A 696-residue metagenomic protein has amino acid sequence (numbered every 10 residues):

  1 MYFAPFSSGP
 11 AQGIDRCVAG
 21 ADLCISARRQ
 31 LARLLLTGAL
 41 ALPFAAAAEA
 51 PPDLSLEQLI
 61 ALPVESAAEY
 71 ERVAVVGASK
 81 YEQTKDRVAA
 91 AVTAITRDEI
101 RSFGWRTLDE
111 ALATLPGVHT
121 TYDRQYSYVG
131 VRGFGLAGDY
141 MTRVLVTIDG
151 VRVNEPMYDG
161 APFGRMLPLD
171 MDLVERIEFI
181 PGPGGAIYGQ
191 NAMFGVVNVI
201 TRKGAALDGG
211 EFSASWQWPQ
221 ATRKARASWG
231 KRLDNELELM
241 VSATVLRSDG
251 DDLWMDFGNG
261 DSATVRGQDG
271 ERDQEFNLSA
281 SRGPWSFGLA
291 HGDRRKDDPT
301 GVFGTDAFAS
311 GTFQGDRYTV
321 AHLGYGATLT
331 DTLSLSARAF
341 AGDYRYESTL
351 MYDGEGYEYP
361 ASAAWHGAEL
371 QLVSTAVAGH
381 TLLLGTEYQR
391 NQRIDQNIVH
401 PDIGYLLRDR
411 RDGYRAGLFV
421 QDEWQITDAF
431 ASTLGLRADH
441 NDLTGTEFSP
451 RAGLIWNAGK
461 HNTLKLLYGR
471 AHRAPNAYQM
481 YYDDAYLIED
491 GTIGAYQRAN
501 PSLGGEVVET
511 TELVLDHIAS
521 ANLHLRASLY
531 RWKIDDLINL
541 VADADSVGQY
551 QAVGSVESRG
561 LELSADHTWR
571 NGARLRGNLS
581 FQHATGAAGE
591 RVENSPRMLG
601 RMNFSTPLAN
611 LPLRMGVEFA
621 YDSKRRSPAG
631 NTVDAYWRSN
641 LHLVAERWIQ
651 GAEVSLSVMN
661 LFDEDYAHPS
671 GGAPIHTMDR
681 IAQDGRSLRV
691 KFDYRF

Functional and structural regions predicted by a protein language model:
M1, Q425-A431, L525-I534, Q551-S627 (+1 more regions): Gram-negative outer-membrane beta-barrel transporters
A48-R101, I148, T328, I518: Short, acidic, small-residue-rich periplasmic hinge/interaction motif at the N-terminus of Gram-negative outer-membrane
E65, Y70-T84, V92, D109-R152: Extracytoplasmic beta-strand/coil segments of soluble accessory domains associated with Gram-negative outer-membrane
L108-A111, Y128-R132, V144-D149, G164-L167 (+3 more regions): N-terminal periplasmic accessory domains that precede and gate Gram-negative outer-membrane beta-barrel machines
R152-P181: Short acidic/polar hinge/loop motifs at secondary-structure boundaries that mediate gating or recognition
A186, A206-L207, S213-S215, S228-Q314 (+1 more regions): Periplasmic-side early beta-strands and strand-to-turn transitions of outer-membrane beta-barrels
G230-R232, Q274-F276, S281, Q314 (+3 more regions): Conserved C-terminal beta-signal and adjacent last beta-strands/turns of outer-membrane beta-barrel proteins
T332-S348, R393-I394, N457, T463-K465 (+5 more regions): Membrane-embedded beta-barrel scaffold of Gram-negative outer-membrane proteins
